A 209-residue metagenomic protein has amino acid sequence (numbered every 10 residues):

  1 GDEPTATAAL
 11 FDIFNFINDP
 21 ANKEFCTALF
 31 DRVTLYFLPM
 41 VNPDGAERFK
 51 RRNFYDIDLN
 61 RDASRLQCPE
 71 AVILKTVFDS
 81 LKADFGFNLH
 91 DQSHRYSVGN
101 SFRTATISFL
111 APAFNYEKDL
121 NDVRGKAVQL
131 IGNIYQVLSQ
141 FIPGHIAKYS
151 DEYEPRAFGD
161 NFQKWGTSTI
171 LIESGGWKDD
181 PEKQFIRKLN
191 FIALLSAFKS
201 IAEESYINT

Functional and structural regions predicted by a protein language model:
D2-G144, Q163: Active-site/substrate-binding loop(s) of hydrolase catalytic cores
L81, L110-K118, D122-T209: C-terminal accessory segments enriched in acidic
